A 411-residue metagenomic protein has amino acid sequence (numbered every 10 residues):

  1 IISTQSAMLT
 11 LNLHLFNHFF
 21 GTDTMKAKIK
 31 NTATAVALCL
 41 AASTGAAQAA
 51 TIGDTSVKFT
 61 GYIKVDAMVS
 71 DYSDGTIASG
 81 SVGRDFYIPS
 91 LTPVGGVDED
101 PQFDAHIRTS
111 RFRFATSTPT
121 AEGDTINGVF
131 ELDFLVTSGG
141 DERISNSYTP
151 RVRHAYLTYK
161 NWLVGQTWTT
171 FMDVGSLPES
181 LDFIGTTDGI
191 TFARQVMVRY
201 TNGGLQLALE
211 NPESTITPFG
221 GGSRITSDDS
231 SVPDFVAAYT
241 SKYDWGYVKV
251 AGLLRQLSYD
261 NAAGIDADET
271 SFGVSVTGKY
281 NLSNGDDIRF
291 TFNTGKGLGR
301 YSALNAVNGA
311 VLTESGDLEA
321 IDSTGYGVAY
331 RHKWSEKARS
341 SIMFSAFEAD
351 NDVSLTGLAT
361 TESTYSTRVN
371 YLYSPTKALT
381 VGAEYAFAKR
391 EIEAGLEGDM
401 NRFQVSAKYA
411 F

Functional and structural regions predicted by a protein language model:
I1-T24: Short, Lys/Arg-enriched N-terminal segments with co-localized hydrophobic residues within the first ~10-30 amino acids
F16-A49: Gram-negative bacterial Sec-dependent N-terminal signal peptides
A50-G83, I88-I216, D229-Y247, K279-L282 (+2 more regions): Outer membrane beta-barrel
S73-A78, G139-S147, V174-F183, E213-D229 (+4 more regions): Outer-membrane beta-barrel translocator domains and adjoining extracellular loop/strand segments of Gram-negative
I107, P150, A193, S231-D234 (+6 more regions): Membrane-spanning beta-strands of outer-membrane beta-barrel proteins
S110, F114, A155, V198 (+6 more regions): Membrane-embedded beta-strands of outer-membrane beta-barrel proteins, especially the hydrophobic/small aromatic
K242-T361, Y365: Detector for outer-membrane/organellar transmembrane beta-barrel domains, recognizing the amphipathic beta-strand
Y373-P375, D399-F411: Outer-membrane beta-barrel "beta-signal"
